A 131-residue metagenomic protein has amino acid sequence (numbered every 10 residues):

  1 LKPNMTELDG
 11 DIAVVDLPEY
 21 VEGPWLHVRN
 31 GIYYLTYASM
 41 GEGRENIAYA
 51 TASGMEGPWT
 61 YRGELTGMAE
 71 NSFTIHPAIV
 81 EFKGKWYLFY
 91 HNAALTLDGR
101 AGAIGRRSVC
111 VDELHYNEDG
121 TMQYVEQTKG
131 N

Functional and structural regions predicted by a protein language model:
L1-N131: Carbohydrate-active catalytic/glycan-binding domains of CAZyme proteins, especially the secreted or lumenal ectodomains
